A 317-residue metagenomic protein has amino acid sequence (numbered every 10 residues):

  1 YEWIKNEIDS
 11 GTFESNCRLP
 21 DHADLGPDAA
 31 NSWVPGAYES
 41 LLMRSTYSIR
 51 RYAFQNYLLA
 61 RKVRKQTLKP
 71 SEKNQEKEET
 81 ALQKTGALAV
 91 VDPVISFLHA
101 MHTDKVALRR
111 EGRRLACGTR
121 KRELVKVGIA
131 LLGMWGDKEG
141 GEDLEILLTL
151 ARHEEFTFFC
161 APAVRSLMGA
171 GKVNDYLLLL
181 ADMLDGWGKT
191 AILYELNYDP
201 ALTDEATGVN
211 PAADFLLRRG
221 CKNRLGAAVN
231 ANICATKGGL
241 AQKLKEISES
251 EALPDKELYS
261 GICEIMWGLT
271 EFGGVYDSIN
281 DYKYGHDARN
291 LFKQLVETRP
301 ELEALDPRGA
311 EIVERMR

Functional and structural regions predicted by a protein language model:
Y1-N74, E78, G86-V94, K105 (+1 more regions): Long internal repeat-built scaffold domains in very large eukaryotic proteins
R61, A81-K84, P93-M101, E123-D137 (+4 more regions): Structural detector for internal amphipathic alpha-helices that build alpha-solenoid repeat scaffolds
R64-T80, S96-L115, D137-L150, A170-A181 (+4 more regions): Amphipathic alpha-helical scaffolding segments comprising HEAT/armadillo-like alpha-solenoid repeats
A87, A116-V125, L295: HEAT-repeat alpha-solenoid elements in large eukaryotic scaffold proteins
C117-G118, A130-D137, T149, H153 (+8 more regions): Positions within ordered alpha-helical repeat solenoids
G118-R122, H153-F158, M183-T190, C221-A227 (+1 more regions): Alpha-helix N-cap/helix-start positions at coil->helix boundaries
A130, E145-L150, T157, A161-A163 (+1 more regions): Long, charged, alpha-helical interaction scaffolds
D214-T236: Intrinsically disordered, low-complexity, charge-biased linker/tail regions
